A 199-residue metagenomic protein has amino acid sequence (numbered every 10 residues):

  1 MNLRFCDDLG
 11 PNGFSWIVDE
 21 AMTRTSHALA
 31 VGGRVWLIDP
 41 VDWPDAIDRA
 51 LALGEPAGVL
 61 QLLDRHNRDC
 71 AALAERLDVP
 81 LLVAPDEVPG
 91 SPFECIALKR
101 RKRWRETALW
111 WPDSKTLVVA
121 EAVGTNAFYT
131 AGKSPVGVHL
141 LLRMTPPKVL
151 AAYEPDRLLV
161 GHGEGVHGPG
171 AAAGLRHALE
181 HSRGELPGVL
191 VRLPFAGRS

Functional and structural regions predicted by a protein language model:
N2-D8, N12-F14, D19-A21, V35-L37 (+1 more regions): Metallo-beta-lactamase
D8-G10, G32, P89-P92: A short, polar/charged loop/turn motif at coil->beta-strand junctions and beta-hairpin connectors
V18-G58: Pre-active-site segment of Zn-dependent metallo-hydrolases
T25, L62, T107: Ser/Thr-centric signal marking residues that sit in or immediately flank functional binding/regulatory motifs
A30, D39, R65-A71, A84-E87 (+4 more regions): Residue-level signal for functionally critical sites in structured catalytic/ligand-binding pockets
P44-P89, R157: Active-site metal-binding motif and surrounding structural segment of the metallo-beta-lactamase
A71-E75, V79-T107, W111-S114, L142-K148: Metallo-beta-lactamase
